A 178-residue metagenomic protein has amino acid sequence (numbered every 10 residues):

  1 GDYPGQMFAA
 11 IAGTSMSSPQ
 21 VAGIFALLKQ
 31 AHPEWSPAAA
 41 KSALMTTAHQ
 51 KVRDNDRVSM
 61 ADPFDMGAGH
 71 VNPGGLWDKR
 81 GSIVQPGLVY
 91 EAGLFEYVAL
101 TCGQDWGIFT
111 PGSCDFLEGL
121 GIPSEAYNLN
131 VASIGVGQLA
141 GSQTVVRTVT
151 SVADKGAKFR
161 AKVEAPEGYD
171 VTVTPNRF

Functional and structural regions predicted by a protein language model:
G1-A61: Hydrolase catalytic cores
D62-F178: Secreted peptidase-domain scaffold signal
